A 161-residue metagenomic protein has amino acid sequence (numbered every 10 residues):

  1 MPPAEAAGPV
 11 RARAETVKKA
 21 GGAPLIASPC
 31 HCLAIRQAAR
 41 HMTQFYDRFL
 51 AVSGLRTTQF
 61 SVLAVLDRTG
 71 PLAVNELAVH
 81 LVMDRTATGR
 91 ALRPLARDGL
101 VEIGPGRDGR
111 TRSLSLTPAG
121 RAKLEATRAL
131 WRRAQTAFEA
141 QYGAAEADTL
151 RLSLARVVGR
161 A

Functional and structural regions predicted by a protein language model:
M1-S53, L152, R156: N-terminal leader segment of winged-helix/HTH proteins
A7-V10, E76, T127: Short N-terminal alpha-helical targeting/association segments
L25-A27, R36, R40, Q44-A87 (+5 more regions): N-terminal helix-turn-helix DNA-binding core of bacterial DNA-binding proteins
C32, R36, R40, V82 (+2 more regions): Short amphipathic alpha-helical segments with heptad-repeat character
P71, R93-L152: Charged, amphipathic alpha-helical coiled-coil/dimerization segments
I103, V157-V158: Alpha-helix C-terminal capping segments
